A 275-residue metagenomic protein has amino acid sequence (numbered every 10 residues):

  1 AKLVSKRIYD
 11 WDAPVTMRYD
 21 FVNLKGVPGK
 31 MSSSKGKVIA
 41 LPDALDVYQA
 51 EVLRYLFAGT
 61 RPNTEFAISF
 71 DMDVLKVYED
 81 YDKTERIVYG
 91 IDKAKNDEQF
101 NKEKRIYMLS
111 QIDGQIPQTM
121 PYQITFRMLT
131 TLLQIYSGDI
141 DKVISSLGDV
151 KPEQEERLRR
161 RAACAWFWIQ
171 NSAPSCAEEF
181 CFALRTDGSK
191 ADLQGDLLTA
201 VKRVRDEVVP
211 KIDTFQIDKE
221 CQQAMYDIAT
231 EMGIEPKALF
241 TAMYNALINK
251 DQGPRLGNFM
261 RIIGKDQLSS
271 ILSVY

Functional and structural regions predicted by a protein language model:
A1, Q49, M243: Residue-level signal for inorganic ion chemistry
A1-R18, N23-S32: Active-site cores that bind ATP or allylic diphosphates and position pyrophosphate for catalysis
W11-T16, P152-L158, L193, D218 (+2 more regions): Short, surface-exposed acidic
T16, L56-T60, I68-M72, I144 (+4 more regions): Short coil/turn segments at secondary-structure boundaries
D20-P174, I248-Y275: Catalytic adenosine-cofactor/nucleotide-binding cores of aminoacyl-tRNA synthetases and other
L147-V208: Small-residue-rich helix-loop
D192-N245: C-terminal accessory/binding modules appended to enzymatic or scaffolding proteins
